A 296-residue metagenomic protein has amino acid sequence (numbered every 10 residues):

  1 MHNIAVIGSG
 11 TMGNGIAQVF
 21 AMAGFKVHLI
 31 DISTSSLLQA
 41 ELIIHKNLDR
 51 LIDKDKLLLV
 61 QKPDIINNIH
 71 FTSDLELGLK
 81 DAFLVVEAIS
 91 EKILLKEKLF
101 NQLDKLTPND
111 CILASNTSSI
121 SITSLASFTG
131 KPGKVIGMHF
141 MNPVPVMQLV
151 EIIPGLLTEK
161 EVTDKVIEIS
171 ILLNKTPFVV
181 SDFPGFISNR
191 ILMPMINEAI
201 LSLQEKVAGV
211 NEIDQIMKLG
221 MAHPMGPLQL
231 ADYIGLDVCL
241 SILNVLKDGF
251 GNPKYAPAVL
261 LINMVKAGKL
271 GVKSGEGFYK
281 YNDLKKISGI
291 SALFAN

Functional and structural regions predicted by a protein language model:
M1-R50, K54, L106: NAD(P)+-binding Rossmann beta1-loop-alpha1 motif at the extreme N-terminus of oxidoreductases
H2, A23-F25, I171-D182, Q204-E205 (+1 more regions): NAD(P)-dependent Rossmann-like dehydrogenase/reductase catalytic/cofactor-binding core
I4, A21, I65-L84, K165 (+2 more regions): Amphipathic alpha-helical segments at domain termini/boundaries
H28, H70-T72, V86, I136 (+1 more regions): Hydrophobic/aromatic beta-strand patches that form the interior of the parallel beta-sheet core in alpha/beta enzyme
S33, L58, E159, A208-E212: Helix N-cap / loop-to-helix initiation motif
K56-I112, I120: Rossmann-like NAD(P)-binding element
I112-D182, N189-R190: Rossmann-fold dinucleotide-binding core
